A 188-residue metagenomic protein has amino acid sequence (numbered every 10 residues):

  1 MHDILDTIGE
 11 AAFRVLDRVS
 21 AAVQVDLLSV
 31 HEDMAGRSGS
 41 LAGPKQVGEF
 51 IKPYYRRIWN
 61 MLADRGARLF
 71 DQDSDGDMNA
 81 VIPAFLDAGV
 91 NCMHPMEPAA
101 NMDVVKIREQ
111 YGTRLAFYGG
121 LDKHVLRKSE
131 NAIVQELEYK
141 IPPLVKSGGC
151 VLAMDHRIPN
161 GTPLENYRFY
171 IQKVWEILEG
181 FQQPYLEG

Functional and structural regions predicted by a protein language model:
M1-G188: Active-site loop segments of alpha/beta catalytic cores
